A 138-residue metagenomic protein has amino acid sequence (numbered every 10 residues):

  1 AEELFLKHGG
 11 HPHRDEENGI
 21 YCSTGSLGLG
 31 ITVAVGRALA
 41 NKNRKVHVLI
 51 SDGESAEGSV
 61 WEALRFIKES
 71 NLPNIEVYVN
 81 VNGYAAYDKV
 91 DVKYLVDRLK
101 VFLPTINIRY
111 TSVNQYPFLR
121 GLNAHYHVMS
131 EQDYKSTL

Functional and structural regions predicted by a protein language model:
A1-S70: Cofactor-binding active-site loop characterized by glycine-rich and histidine/acidic residues
G25-G30, V79-V81, M129-L138: Short, surface-exposed, charge-dense and proline/glycine-enriched linear segments
A38, L49-I50, Y78-N80, T111: Short beta-strand segments
N41, L72, V101-L103: Short, well-ordered coil/turn elements that cap or connect secondary structure elements
V46, P73-Y78, T105-I106: Hydrophobic beta-strand segments of well-ordered beta-sheets in folded domains
S59-W61, Y87-D91, P117-L122: Short acidic, glycine/serine/threonine-rich loops at helix termini
E69-R98: A short, conserved beta-to-alpha structural element at the edge of catalytic cores that scaffolds binding
D97-L138: Glycine/aspartate-rich loop-and-adjacent alpha/beta segment that forms the canonical ThDP
